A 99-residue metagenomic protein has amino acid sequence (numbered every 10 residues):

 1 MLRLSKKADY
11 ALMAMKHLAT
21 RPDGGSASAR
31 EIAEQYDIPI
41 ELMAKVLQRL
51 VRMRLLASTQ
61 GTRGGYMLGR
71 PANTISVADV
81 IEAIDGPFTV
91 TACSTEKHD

Functional and structural regions predicted by a protein language model:
M1-M15: Short alpha-helical segments that sit at the start of domains
M13-R21, A83: Short amphipathic alpha-helical elements of helix-turn-helix/winged-helix folds
M15, L47-Q48: Short, hydrophobic-biased segments on the C-terminal half of alpha helices that form "recognition helices"
S26-Y36: A short alpha-helical element within helix-turn-helix/winged-helix DNA-binding domains across DNA-binding proteins
E34, V51-R52: Alpha-helical residues within the helix-turn-helix
E41: Key DNA-contact positions within bacterial/archaeal DNA-binding proteins
R54-G69: Beta-hairpin "wing" of winged helix-turn-helix
G69-D99: Non-DNA-binding regulatory cores of transcription-related proteins, predominantly C-terminal effector-binding
